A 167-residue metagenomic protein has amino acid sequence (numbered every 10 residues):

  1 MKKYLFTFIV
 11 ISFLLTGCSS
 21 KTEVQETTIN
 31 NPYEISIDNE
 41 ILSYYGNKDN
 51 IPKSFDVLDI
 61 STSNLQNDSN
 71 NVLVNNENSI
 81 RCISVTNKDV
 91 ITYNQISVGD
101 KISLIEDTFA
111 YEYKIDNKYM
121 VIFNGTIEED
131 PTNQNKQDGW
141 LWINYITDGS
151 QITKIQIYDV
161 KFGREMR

Functional and structural regions predicted by a protein language model:
M1-Y4: Positively charged n-region of N-terminal signal peptides that target proteins for export
T7-I11: Sec-dependent N-terminal signal peptides
L15-G17: C-terminal motif of bacterial Sec signal peptides marking the signal peptidase cleavage site
S19-K21: Bacterial signal peptide processing site
T28-I37, R81-V90: Acidic/histidine-rich, surface-exposed loop or edge segments in extracytoplasmic proteins
I35-L42, D89-I96, W142: Second-shell loop/turn segments in exported
I37, S43-S79, I102-R167: A cross-family detector of function-defining hotspots
